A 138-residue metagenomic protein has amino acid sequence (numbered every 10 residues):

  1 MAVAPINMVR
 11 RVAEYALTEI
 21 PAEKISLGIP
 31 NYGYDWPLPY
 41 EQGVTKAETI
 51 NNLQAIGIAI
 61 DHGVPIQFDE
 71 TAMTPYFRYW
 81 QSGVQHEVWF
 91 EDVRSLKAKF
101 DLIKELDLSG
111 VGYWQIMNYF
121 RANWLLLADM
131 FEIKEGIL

Functional and structural regions predicted by a protein language model:
M1-Y40: Active-site region of glycoside hydrolase catalytic domains
V3-R10, F90-K97, N118: Soluble non-cytosolic domains of exported or imported proteins
V9-L17, F100, W124-F131: Generic structural signal for well-ordered alpha-helices, preferentially at hydrophobic/aromatic core positions
E23, S109, W114: Short acidic/polar active-site loop segments enriched in Thr and Asp
L27, I103, V111: Conserved, mostly hydrophobic/aromatic
I29-L102, A128-L138: Glycan-binding loop/region signatures in secreted carbohydrate-active enzymes
F100, W114-I116: C-terminal functional modules
I116-A122: Acidic-and-aromatic substrate-binding clefts and catalytic sites of carbohydrate-active enzymes
